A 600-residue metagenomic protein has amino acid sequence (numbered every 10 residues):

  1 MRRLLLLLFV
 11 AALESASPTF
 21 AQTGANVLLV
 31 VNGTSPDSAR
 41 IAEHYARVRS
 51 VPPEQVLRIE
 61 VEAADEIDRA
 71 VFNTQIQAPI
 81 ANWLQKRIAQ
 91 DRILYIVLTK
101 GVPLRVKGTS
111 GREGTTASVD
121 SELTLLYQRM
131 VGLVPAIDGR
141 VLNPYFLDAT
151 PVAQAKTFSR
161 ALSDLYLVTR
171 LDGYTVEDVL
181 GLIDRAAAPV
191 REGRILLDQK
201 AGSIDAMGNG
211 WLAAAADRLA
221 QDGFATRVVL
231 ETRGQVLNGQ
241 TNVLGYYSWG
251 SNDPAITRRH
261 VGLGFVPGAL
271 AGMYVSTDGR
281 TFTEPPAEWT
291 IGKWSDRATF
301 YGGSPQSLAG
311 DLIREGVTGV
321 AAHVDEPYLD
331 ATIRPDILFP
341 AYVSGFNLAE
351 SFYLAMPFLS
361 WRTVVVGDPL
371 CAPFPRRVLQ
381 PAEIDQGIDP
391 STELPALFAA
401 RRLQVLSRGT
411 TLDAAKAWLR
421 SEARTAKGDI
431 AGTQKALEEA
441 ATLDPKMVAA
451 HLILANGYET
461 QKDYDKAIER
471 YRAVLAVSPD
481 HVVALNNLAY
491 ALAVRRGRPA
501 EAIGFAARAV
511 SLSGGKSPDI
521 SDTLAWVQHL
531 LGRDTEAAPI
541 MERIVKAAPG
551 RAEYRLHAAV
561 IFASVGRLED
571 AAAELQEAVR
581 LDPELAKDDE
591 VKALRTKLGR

Functional and structural regions predicted by a protein language model:
Q22-K416, K427: Cysteine-dependent hydrolase recognition
V405-L406, E439-A440, A473-V474, R508-V510 (+2 more regions): Canonical positions in the second alpha-helix
G409, L443, V477, L512-S513 (+2 more regions): Structural marker of alpha-solenoid helical repeat scaffolds
A414, V448-A449, V482-V483, S517-D519 (+2 more regions): Helix-start (N-cap) detector for alpha-helical repeat units in TPR-like alpha-solenoids, especially tetratricopeptide
E422, N456, Y490-A491, W526 (+1 more regions): Residue-level recognition of tetratricopeptide repeat
T425, E459, A493-V494, H529 (+1 more regions): Position-specific recognition of the canonical hydrophobic site in helix A of tetratricopeptide repeat
